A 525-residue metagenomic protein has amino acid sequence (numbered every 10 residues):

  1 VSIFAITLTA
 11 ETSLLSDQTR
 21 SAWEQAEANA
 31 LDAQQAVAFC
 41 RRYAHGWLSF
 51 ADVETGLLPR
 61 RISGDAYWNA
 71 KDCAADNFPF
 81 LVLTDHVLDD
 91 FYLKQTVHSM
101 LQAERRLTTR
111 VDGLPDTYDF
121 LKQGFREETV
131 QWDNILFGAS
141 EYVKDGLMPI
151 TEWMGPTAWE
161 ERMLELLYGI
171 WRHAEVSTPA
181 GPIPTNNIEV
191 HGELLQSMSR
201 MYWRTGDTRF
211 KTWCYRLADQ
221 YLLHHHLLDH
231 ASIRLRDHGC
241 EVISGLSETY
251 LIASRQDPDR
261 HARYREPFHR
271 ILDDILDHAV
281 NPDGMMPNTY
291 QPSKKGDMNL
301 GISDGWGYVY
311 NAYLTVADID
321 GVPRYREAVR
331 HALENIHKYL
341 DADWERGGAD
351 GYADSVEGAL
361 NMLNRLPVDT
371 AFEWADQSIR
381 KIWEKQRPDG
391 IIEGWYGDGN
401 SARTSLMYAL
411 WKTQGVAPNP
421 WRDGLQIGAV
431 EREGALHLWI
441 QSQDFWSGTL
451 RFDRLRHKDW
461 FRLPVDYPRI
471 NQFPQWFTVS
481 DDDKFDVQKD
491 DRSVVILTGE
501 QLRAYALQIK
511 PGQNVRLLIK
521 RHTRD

Functional and structural regions predicted by a protein language model:
V1-T9: Bacterial N-terminal signal peptides
T12-R524: Glycan-recognition and catalytic cores of secretory/periplasmic carbohydrate-active enzymes
